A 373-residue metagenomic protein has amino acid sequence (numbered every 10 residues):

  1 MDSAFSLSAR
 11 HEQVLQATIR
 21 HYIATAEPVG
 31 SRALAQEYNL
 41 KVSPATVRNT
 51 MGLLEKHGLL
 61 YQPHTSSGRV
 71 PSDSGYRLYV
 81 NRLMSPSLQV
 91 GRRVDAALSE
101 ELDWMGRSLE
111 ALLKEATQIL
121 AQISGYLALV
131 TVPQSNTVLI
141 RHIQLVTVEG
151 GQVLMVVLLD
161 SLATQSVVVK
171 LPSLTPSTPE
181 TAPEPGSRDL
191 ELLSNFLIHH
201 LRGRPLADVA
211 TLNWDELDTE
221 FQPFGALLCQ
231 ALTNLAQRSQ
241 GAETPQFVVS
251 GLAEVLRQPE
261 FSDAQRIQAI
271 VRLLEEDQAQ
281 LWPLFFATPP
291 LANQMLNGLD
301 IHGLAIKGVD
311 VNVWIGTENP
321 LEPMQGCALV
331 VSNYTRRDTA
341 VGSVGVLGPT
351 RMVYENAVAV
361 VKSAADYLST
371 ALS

Functional and structural regions predicted by a protein language model:
M1-S6: N-terminal intrinsically disordered/low-complexity leader segments
L7, E27, P259: Residue-level marker of regulatory loop/turn positions in helix-turn-helix DNA-binding domains and in histidine
L7, H11-L15: Short, leucine-enriched amphipathic alpha-helices that occur as contiguous helical runs
L15-R20, L329-V331: Contiguous, well-ordered alpha-helical segments that form the cores/surfaces of helical PPI scaffolds
A17-R20, P28-M84: N-terminal helix-turn-helix
A24: Cationic-aromatic interfacial patches
S87-S373: Intrinsically disordered, acidic Ser/Thr/Pro-rich low-complexity regulatory segments
